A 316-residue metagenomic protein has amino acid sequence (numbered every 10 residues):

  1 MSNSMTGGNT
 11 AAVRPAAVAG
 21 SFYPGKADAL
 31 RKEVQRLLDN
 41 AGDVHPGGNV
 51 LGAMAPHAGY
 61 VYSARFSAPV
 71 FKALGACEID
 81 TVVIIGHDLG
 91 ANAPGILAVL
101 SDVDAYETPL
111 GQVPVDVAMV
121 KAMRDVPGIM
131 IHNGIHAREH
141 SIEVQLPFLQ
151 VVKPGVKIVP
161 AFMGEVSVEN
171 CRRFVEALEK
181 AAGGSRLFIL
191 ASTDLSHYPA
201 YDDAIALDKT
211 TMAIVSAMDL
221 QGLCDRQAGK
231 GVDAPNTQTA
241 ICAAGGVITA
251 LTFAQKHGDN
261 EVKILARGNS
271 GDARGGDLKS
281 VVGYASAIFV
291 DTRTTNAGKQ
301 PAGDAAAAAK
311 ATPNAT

Functional and structural regions predicted by a protein language model:
N3-S4: Extreme N-terminal flexible tails
G7-T252, K256-E261, S270-D272, R293 (+1 more regions): Active-site histidine-anchored catalytic micro-motif
S141, L278-V282: A short catalytic or substrate-binding loop motif that flags glycine-/basic-rich loops and adjacent residues that bind
D202, G275, G298-K299: Short conserved micro-motifs at the rims of enzyme active sites and ligand-binding pockets
L251, K256, A266, V281-T292 (+1 more regions): Eukaryote-biased recognition of electropositive, low-complexity segments and basic polyanion/acidic-motif-binding
G271-K279: Short proline/glycine-enriched turn/loop segments at secondary-structure junctions
